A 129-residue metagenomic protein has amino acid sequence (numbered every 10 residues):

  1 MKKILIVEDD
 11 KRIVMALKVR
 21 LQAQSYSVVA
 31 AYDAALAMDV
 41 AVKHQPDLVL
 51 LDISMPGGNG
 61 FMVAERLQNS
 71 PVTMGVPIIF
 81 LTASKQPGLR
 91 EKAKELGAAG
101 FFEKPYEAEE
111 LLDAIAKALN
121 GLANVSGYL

Functional and structural regions predicted by a protein language model:
E8: Conserved acidic carboxylate
K11-V29, L96: Two-component/phosphorelay signaling modules centered on CheY-like receiver
V14, P56, Q86, P105: The feature encodes the CheY-like receiver
K18, M62, K85-F102, D113: Alpha4 helix (beta4-alpha4-beta5 surface) of REC/receiver domains from two-component response regulators
D33-L36, N59-V63: Acidic catalytic/metal-coordinating carboxylates
D52, T82: Active-site residues of response regulator receiver
Y106-A116: C-terminal output helix
A116-L129: The C-terminal output helix
